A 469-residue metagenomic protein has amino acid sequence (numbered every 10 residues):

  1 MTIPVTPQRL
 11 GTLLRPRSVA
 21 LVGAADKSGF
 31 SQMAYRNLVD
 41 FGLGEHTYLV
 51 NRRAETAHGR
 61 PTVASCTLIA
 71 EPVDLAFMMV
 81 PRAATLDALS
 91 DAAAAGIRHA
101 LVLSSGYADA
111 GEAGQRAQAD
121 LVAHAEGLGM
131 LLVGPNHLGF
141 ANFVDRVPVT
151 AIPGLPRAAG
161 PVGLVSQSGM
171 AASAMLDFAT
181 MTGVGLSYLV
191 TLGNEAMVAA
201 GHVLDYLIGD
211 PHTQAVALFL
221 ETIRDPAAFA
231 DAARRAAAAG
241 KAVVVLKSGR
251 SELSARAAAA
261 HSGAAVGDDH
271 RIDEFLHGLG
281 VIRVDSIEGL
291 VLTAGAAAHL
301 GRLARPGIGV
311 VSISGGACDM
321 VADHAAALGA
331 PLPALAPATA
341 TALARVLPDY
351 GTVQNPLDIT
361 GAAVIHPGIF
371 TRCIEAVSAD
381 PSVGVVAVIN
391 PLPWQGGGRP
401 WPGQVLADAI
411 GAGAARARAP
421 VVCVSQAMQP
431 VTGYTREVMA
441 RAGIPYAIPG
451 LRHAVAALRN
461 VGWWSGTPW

Functional and structural regions predicted by a protein language model:
M1-W469: Catalytic-core regions of core metabolic enzymes, especially those transforming organic acids/acyl-group intermediates
